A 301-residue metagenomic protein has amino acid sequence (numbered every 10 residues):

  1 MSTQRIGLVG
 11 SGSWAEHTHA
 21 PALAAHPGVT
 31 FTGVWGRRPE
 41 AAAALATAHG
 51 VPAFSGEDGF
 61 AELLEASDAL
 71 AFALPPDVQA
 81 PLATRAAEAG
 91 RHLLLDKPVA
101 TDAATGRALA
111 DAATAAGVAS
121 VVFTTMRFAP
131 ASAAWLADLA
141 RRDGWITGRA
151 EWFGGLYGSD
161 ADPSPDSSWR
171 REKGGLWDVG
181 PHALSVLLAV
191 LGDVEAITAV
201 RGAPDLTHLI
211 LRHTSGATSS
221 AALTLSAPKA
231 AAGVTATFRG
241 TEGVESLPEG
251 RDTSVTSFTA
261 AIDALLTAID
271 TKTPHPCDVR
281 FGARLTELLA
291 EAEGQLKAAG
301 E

Functional and structural regions predicted by a protein language model:
M1, D58-A61, A69-A71, T214 (+1 more regions): C-terminal helix-rich "cap/oligomerization" subdomain common to oxidoreductases
M1-H49: N-terminal Rossmann-like dinucleotide-binding module
A15, S55, L95, S120-V122: Hydrophobic residues in well-ordered beta-strands that form the structural core
R38, H49-A110: Beta-loop-alpha module in the N-terminal Rossmann-like domain of NAD(P)-dependent dehydrogenases, especially those
V51, A89-R91, A116-V118, G216-A217: A short helix->loop->beta-strand "cap" motif at the edges of active sites that frequently abuts
A100-D160: A contiguous active-site-proximal alpha/beta segment in oxidoreductase catalytic domains
F123-P130, A161-V194, G282: Mid-domain beta-loop-alpha active-site segment that forms a flexible, acidic cofactor/metal-binding surface
P181-P248, D263-T271: Contiguous beta-strand/loop segments that form the cofactor/metal-binding neighborhood of enzyme cores
